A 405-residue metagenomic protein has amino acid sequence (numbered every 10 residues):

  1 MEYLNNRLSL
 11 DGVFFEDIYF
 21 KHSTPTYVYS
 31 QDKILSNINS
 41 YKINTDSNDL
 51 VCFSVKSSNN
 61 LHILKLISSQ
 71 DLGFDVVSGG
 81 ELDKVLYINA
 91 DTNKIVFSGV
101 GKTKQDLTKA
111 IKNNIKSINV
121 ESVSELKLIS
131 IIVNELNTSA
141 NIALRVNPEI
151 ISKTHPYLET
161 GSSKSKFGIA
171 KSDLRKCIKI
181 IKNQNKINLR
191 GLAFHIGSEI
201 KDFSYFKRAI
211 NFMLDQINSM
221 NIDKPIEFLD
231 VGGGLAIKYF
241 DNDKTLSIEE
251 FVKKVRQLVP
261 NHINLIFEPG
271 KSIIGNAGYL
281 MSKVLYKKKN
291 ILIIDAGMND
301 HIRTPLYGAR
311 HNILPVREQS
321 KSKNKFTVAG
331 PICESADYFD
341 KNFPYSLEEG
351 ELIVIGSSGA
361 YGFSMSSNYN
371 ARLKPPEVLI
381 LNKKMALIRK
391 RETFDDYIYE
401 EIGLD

Functional and structural regions predicted by a protein language model:
M1-A140, K179, Q184-N188, N221-K224 (+1 more regions): A charged N-terminal "starter" segment
Y19, K254, N261-D405: Charged (often Lys/Glu-rich) extended helix/loop segments that serve as interaction or gating elements
I34, K56, S78, A110 (+7 more regions): Conserved, mostly hydrophobic/aromatic
N59-H62, K84, I151, S198-D202 (+5 more regions): Flexible loop/turn segments at secondary-structure boundaries
D75-V76, N119, A143, A193 (+2 more regions): Conserved beta-strand positions in the central sheet of alpha/beta enzyme cores
T92-V96, I142, I248, K283-L285: A short alpha/beta connector and helix-capping loop motif
S139-I151: Glycine-rich, aromatic-flanked loop segments that form ligand/cofactor-binding clefts across common enzyme folds
P148-Y286, Y345, N370-R372: Active-site loop/helix belt of alpha/beta enzymes
